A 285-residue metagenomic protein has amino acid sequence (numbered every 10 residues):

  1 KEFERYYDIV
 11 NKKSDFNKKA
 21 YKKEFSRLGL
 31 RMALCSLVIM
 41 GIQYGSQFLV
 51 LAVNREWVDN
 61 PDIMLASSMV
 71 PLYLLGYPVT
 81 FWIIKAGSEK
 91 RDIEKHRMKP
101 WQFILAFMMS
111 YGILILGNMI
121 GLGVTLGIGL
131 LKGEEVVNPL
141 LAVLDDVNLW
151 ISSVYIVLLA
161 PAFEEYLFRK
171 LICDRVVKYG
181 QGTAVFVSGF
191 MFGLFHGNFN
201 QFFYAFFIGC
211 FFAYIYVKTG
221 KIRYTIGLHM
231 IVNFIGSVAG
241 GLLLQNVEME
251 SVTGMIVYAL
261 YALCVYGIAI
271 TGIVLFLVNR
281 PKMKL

Functional and structural regions predicted by a protein language model:
K1-I104, I231, I235-L285: N-terminal, membrane-interfacial amphipathic/helix-forming hydrophobic leader that caps and precedes the first
E2, I115-L116, N198: Intrinsic disorder/low-structure terminal segments
K12-F16, A20, E24, G87 (+13 more regions): Amphipathic, alpha-helical segments enriched in basic
G29-G45, L49, V70-P78, I104-V124 (+8 more regions): Hydrophobic, lipid-facing residues on alpha-helical transmembrane segments of integral membrane proteins
V58-I63, E94-A160, C173-V177: Juxtamembrane helix-loop-helix connectors linking adjacent transmembrane helices in multi-pass membrane enzymes
W150-L285: Transmembrane helix-loop-helix hairpins at the membrane interface of multi-pass integral membrane proteins
